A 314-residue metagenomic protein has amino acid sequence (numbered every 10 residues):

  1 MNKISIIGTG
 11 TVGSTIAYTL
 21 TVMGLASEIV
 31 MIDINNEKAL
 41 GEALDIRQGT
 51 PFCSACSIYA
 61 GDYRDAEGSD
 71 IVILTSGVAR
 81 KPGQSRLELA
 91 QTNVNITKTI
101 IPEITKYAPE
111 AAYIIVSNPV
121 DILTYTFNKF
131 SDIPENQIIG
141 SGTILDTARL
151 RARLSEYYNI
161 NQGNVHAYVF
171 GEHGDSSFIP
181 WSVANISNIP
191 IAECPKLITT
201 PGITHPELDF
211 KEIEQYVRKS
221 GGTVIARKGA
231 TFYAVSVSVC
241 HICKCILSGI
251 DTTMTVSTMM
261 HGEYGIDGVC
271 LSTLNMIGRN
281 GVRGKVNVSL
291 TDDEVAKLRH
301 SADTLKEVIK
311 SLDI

Functional and structural regions predicted by a protein language model:
M1-I4: Extreme N-terminal starter segment of soluble prokaryotic enzymes
T9-G10: Glycine-rich Rossmann-fold phosphate-binding loop(s) that bind the pyrophosphate of adenine dinucleotide cofactors
G13-S14: N-terminal Rossmann-fold NAD(P) dinucleotide-binding loop
I32-D70, Q84, K306-I314: Conserved N-terminal Rossmann-fold NAD(P) cofactor-binding segment
P51-E110: Rossmann-like NAD(P)-binding element
S85-R153: Rossmann-like NAD(P)(H) cofactor-binding subdomain of soluble oxidoreductases
S131-Q137, T147-I314: C-terminal substrate-binding/catalytic lobe of Rossmann-fold NAD(P)-dependent dehydrogenases
